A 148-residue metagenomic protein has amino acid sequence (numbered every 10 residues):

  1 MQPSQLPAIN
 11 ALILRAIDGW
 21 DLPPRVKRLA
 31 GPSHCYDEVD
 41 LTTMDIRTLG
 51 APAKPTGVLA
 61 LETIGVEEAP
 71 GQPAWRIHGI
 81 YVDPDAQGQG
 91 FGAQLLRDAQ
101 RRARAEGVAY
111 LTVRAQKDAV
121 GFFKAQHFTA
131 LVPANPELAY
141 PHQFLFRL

Functional and structural regions predicted by a protein language model:
M1-P7, L148: Conserved N-terminal entry element of GNAT/NAT acetyltransferase domains
P3, N10-H78, D83, L96-R97: Acetyl-CoA-dependent GNAT
S4, K117-G121: Short alpha-helical
W20, Q89, E106-G107: Short coil/turn segments at alpha/beta junctions that flank glycine-rich nucleotide-binding fingerprints
V82, G88-R101, A125: Conserved acetyl-CoA-binding loop-helix of GNAT-fold acetyltransferases
A103-Q116: Conserved GNAT acetyl-CoA-binding A-motif
T112-R114, T129-L145: Conserved catalytic-core motifs of GNAT/GCN5-like acyltransferases
F122-F123, F128: Conserved hydrophobic/aromatic "anchor" residues that stabilize well-ordered secondary structure elements
